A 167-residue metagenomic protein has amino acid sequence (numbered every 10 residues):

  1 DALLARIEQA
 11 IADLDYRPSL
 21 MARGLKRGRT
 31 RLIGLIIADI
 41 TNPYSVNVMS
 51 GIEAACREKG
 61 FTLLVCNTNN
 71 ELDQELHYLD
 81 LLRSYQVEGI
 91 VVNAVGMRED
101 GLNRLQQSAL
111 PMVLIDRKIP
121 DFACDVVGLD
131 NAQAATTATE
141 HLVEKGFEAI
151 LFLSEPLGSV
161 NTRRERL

Functional and structural regions predicted by a protein language model:
D1-R31: N-terminal helix-turn-helix DNA-binding module of bacterial transcription factors
A12-D15, G51-T62, H77, R83 (+2 more regions): Bacterial carbohydrate/catabolite-sensing allosteric modules
P18, R27-T41, K59-F61, E155: Interdomain hinge and pocket-entrance segments immediately C-terminal to HTH DNA-binding domains
R31, E88, F147-I150: Short acidic/polar active-site loop segments enriched in Thr and Asp
I37-A54: N-terminal winged-helix
D39-N42, N69-N70, G96, V143 (+1 more regions): Short histidine/acidic/glycine/proline-rich micro-motifs that form metal- and phosphate-coordinating active-site loops
A54-N103: Central regulatory/effector-binding core of bacterial HTH transcription factors
